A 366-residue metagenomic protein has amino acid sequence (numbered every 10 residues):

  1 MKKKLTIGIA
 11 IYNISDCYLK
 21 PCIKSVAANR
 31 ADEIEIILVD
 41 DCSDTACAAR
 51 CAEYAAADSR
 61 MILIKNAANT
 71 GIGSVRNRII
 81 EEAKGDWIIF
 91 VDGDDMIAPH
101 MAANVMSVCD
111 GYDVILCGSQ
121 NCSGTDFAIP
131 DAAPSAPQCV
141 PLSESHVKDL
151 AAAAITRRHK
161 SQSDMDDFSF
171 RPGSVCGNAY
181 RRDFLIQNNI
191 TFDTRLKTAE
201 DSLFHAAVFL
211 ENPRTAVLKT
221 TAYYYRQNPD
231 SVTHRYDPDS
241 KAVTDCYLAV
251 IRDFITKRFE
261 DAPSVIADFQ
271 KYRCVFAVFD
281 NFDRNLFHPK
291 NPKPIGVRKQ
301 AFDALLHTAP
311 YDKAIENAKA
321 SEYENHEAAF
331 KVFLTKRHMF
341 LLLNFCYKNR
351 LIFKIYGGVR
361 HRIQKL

Functional and structural regions predicted by a protein language model:
I14-A28: Short, well-formed alpha-helical segments that are part of the catalytic scaffolds of diverse glycosyltransferases
C17, T45-Y54, R76, M96 (+1 more regions): Acidic helix N-cap motif at the loop->helix transition within catalytic regions of sugar-transfer enzymes
D40-R50, A68, D92: A conserved acidic beta->alpha catalytic loop
N66-A83: Glycine-rich, basic loop-to-helix element that forms the pyrophosphate-binding segment of sugar-nucleotide handling
I88: Short aromatic/hydrophobic "clamp" motif used to bind/position activated sugar donors
G93-L218, A222-D239: Donor-binding/catalytic cores of nucleotide-activated saccharide and glycerol-phosphate transferases/polymerases
D131, F287-L366: Membrane-interface aromatic/basic loop that binds lipid-linked glycans or pyrophosphate carriers, typified by
P213, T220-N228, H234-A262, F276-Y311: Catalytic core of nucleotide-sugar-dependent glycosyltransferases
